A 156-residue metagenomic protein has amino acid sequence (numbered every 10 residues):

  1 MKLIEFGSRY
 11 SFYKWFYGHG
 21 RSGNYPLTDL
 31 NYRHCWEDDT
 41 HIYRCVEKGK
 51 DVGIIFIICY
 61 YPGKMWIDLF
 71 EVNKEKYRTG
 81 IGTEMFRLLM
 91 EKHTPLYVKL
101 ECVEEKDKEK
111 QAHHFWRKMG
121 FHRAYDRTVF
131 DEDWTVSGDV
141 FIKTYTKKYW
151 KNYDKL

Functional and structural regions predicted by a protein language model:
M1-F6, Y10, K92, R117 (+2 more regions): Charge-dense, intrinsically disordered terminal/linker segments
M1-N31, V46: Short amphipathic alpha-helix that is part of the acyltransferase structural core
H34-W36, I58-W66, H122-V140: Acidic, low-complexity, intrinsically disordered interaction modules
R44, K50-C59, K64-E71: Conserved beta-strand in the GNAT
D68, Y77, Q111-F115: Acidic/histidine-enriched, beta-strand-rich ligand/metal-binding domains
V72, R78-E91: Conserved acetyl-CoA-binding loop-helix of GNAT-fold acetyltransferases
E91-V98: Short glycine/proline-enriched coil/turn segments at helix->beta-strand junctions
K99-R117, H122, T128-S137: Conserved beta-strand-loop-alpha-helix junction that forms the acyl-donor binding cleft
